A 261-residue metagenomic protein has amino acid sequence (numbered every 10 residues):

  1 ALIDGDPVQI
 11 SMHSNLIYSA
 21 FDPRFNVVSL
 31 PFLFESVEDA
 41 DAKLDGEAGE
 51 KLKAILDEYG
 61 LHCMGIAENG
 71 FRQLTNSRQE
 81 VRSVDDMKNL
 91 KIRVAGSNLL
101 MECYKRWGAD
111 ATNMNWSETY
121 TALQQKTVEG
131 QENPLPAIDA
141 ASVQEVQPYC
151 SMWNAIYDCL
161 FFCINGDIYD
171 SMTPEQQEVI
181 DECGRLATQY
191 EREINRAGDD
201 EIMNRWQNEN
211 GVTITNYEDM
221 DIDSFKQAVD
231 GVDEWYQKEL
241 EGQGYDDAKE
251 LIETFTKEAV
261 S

Functional and structural regions predicted by a protein language model:
A1-D39, A48, L56-S261: N-terminal secretory/targeting leader peptides
